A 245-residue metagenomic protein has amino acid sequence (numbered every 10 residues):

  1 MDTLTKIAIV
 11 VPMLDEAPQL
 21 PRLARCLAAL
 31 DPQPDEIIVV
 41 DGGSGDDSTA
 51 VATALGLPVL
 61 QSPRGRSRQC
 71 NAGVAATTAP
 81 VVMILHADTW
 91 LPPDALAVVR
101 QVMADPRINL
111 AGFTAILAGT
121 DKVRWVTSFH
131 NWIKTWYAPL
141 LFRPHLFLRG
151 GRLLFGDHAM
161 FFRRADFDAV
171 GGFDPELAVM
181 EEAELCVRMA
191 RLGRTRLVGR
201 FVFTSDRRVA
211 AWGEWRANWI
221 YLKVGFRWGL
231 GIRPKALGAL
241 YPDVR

Functional and structural regions predicted by a protein language model:
P18-R22, D46-L55, D94: Acidic helix N-cap motif at the loop->helix transition within catalytic regions of sugar-transfer enzymes
R25-P34: Short, acidic, metal-binding catalytic loop of nucleotide-sugar glycosyltransferases
D41-T49, T89: A conserved acidic beta->alpha catalytic loop
Q61-T77: Glycine-rich, basic loop-to-helix element that forms the pyrophosphate-binding segment of sugar-nucleotide handling
V82: Short aromatic/hydrophobic "clamp" motif used to bind/position activated sugar donors
D94-V126: Conserved donor NDP-sugar-binding/catalytic core segment of glycosyltransferases
F113-T120, F129-L153: Short, flexible, basic/aromatic active-site loop/helix in glycosyltransferases
V179-L185: Acidic donor-binding loop at a coil-to-helix junction in glycosyltransferase catalytic cores that engages
